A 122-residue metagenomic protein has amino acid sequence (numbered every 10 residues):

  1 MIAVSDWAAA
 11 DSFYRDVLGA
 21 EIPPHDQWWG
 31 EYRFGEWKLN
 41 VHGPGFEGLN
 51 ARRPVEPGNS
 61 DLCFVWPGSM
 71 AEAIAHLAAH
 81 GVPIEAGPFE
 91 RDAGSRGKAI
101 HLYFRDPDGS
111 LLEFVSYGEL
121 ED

Functional and structural regions predicted by a protein language model:
A9-A10, S69: Short phosphate-engaging motifs
A10-R15, L77, G109: Conserved active-site tyrosine of GNAT-family acetyltransferases
E21-G68, E72-R105, S116-D122: Vicinal oxygen chelate
L111-F114: Short glycine-/small-residue motifs
